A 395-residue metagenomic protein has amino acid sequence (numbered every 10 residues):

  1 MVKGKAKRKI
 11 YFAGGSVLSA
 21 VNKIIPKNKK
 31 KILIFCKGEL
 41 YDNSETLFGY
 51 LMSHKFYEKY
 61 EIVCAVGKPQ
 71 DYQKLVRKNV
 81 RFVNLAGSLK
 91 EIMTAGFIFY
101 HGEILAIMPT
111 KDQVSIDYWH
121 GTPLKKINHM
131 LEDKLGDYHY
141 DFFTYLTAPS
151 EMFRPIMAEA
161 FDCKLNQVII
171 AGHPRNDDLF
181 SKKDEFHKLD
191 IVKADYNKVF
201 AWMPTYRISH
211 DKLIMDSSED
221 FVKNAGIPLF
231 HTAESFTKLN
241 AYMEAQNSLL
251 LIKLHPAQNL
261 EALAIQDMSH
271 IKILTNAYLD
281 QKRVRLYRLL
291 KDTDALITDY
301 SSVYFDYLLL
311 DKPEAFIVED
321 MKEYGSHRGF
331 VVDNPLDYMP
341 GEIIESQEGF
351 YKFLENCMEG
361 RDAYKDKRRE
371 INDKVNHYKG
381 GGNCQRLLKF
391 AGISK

Functional and structural regions predicted by a protein language model:
V2-L18, N128, Y140-I227, P256 (+1 more regions): A nucleotide-sugar donor-handling region in carbohydrate enzymes
G15-G38: Nucleotide-activated donor-dependent transferases that construct or modify glycoconjugates
I32-F180: Active-site and donor-binding regions of nucleotide-sugar-utilizing enzymes
E61-Q73, R207, S235-L279: Catalytic donor nucleotide-activated moiety binding site of glycosyltransferases and closely related
F82-A95, P256-S302: Donor nucleotide-activated moiety binding/catalytic core segment of transferases that use nucleotide-activated donors
I98-W119, P123-K126, Q281-R328: A donor-sugar binding/catalytic signature common to diverse glycosyltransferases and related nucleotide-sugar
D267-S269, Y300-V375: Catalytic binding pocket for nucleotide-activated donors in carbohydrate/polymer assembly enzymes
G380-K395: C-terminal alpha-helical cap of glycosyltransferases
